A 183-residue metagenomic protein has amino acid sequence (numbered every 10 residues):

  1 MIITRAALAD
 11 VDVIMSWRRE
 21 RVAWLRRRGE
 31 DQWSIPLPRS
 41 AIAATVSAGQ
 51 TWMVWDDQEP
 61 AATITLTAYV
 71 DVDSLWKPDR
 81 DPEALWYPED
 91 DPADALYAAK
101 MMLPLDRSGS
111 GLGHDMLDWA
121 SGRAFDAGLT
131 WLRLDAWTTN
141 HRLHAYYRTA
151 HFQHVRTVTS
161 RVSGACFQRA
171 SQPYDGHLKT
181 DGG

Functional and structural regions predicted by a protein language model:
I2-S16: A short beta-loop-alpha structural element at the N-terminal edge of CoA-dependent acyl/N-acetyltransferase catalytic
R19-A41: Conserved GNAT-fold acetyl-CoA-binding loop/helix
A41-M53, V70-D73, Y97: A short helix-loop-beta-strand connector motif used in the catalytic cores of GNAT acetyltransferases and, in some
Q50-I64: Conserved beta-hairpin
T65-S108: Conserved acyl-donor/pantetheine-binding loop and adjacent beta-alpha core of acyl/acetyltransferases and related
L103, G109-G122, A145-T149: Conserved acetyl-CoA-binding loop-helix of GNAT-fold acetyltransferases
L105-S108, L134-H144, S160-G164: Conserved beta-strand-loop-alpha-helix junction that forms the acyl-donor binding cleft
A124-A136: Conserved GNAT acetyl-CoA-binding A-motif
